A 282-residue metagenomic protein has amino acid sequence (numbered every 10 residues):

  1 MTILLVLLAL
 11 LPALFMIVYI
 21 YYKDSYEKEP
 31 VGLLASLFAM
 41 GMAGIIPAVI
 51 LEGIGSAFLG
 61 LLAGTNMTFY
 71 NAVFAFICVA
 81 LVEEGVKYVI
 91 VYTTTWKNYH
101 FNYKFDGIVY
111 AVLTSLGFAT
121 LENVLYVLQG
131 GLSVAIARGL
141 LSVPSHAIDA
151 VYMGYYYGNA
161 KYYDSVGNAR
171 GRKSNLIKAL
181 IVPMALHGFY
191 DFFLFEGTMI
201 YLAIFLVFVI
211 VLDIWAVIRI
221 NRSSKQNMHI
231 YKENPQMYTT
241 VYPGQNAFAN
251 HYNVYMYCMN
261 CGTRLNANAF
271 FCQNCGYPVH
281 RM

Functional and structural regions predicted by a protein language model:
M1-M282: Hydrophobic alpha-helical segments at protein termini of multi-pass membrane proteins
